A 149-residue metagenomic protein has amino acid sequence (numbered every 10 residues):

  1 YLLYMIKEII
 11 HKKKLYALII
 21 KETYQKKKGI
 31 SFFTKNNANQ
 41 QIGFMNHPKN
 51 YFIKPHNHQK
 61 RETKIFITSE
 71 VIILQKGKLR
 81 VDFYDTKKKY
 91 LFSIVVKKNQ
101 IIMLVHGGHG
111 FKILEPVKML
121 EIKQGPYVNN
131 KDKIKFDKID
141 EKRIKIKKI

Functional and structural regions predicted by a protein language model:
L2-F44, K147-I149: A short, N-terminal "cap"/entry segment at the start of jelly-roll beta-barrel domains of the cupin/DSBH fold
F44-F66: Conserved short histidine dyad/triad with adjacent acidic residue
P48-K49, I67-D82: Glycine- and acidic-residue-biased ligand/ion/polar-headgroup-sensing regions
P55, V81-D82, I102-L104, G108-L114 (+1 more regions): Short beta-strand His + acidic residue motifs that chelate non-heme Fe in jelly-roll/DSBH and cupin folds
R61-E62, K87-K89, K118, P126-V128: Short, surface-exposed beta-strand-loop junctions and turns on beta-sheet-rich folds
D85-H106: Short acidic-glycine-tyrosine-enriched beta hairpin
G110-I149: Double-stranded beta-helix
